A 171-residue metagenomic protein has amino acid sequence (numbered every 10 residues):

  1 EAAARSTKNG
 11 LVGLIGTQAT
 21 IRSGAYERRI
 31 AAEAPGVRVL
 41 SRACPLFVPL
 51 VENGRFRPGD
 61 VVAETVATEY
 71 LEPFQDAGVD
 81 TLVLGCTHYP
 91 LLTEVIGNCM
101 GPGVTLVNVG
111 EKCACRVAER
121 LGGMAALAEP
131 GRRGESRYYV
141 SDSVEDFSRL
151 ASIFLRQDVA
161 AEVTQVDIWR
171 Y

Functional and structural regions predicted by a protein language model:
E1-Y171: Non-catalytic structural scaffold of enzyme domains
